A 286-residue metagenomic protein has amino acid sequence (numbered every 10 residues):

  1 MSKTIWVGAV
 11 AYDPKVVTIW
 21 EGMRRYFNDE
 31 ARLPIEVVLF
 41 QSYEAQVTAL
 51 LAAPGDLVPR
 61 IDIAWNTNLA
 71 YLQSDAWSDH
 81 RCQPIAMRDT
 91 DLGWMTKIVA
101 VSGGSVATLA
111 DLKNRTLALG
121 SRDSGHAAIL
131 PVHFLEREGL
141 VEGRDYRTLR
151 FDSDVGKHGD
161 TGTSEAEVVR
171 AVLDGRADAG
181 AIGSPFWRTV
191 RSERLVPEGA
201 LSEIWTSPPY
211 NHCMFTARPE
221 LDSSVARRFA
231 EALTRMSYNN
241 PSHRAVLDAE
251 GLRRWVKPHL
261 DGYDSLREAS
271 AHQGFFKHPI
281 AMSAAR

Functional and structural regions predicted by a protein language model:
M1-L72: Extracytoplasmic small-molecule ligand-binding "clamshell" domains of the periplasmic binding protein/Venus flytrap
S2-A9, P14-G22, A217, L221-R286: An extracytoplasmic/periplasmic, membrane-proximal ligand-sensing/linker region
T4-E30, F40, G93-V168, A245 (+1 more regions): Bilobed "Venus flytrap"/periplasmic-binding protein-like clamshell domains and structurally analogous long
A45, A70-Y71, N114, F186-W187 (+1 more regions): Alpha-helix capping/helix-boundary segments
A49-D111, R122-D123: Acidic, polar ligand-binding/catalytic clefts
A52-N66, R115-L117, E167-I182: Alpha-to-beta junction loops
Q73-A76, I129, R191-S192, A226-R227: Short glycine-/acidic-enriched loop or helix-start segments at secondary-structure transitions that form or flank
A128-D222: Pocket-lining segment of extracytoplasmic ligand-binding domains
